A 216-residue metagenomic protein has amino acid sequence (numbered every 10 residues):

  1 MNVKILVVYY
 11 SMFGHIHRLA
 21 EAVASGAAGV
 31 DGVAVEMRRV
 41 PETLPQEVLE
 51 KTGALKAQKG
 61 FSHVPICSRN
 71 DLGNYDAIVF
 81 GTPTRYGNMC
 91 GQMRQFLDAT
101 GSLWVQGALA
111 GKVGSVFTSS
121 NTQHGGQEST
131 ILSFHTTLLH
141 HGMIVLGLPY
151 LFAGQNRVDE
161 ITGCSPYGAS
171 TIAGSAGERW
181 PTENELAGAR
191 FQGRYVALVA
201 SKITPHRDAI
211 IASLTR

Functional and structural regions predicted by a protein language model:
M1-A108, S175-R216: N-terminal beta1-alpha1-beta2 submodule of the flavodoxin-like/Rossmannoid cofactor-binding fold
Y10-S11, L151, G168: Compositionally biased, intrinsically disordered low-complexity regions enriched in proline and serine
G26, A77, G125-G126, L146 (+3 more regions): Glycine-centered flexibility motif
P83, M89, M93, Q127-E128 (+2 more regions): Gly/Ser/Thr-rich beta-alpha loop segments that engage phosphate groups in nucleotides
Q95-A99, S133-F134, C164: Short, surface-exposed, charged loop/turn segments at secondary-structure junctions
A110-T162: Short, glycine-/small-residue-rich phosphate/pyrophosphate-handling segment
S119-Q123, A169-W180: Phosphate-binding/catalytic loops
R157-A173: Short glycine/proline-rich, acidic loop/turn segments that cap or connect secondary-structure elements
